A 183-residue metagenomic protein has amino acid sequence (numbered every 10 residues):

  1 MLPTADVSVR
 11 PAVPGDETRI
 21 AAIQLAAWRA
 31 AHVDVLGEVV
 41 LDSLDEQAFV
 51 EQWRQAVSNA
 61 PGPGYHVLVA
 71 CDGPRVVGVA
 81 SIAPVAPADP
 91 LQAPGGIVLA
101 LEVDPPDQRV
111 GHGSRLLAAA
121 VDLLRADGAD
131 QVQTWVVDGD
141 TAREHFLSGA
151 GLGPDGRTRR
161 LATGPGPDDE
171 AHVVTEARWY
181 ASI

Functional and structural regions predicted by a protein language model:
L2-P3, P11-G15, L25-V35, V39-P106 (+4 more regions): Acetyl-CoA-dependent GNAT
R19, I97, Q131, A142: Amphipathic alpha-helical recognition patches that constitute DNA-binding helices
I20, Q24: Hydrophobic pocket/interface hotspot
P87, Q133-V136, S148-R178: Conserved catalytic-core motifs of GNAT/GCN5-like acyltransferases
D104-P106, V110, D138-G139: Active-site acidic-Proline motif in GNAT/NAT acetyltransferases
L116, D140-R143: Conserved short alpha-helix immediately C-terminal to the canonical SAM/SAH-binding motif I of Rossmann-like
L124-V137: Conserved GNAT acetyl-CoA-binding A-motif
